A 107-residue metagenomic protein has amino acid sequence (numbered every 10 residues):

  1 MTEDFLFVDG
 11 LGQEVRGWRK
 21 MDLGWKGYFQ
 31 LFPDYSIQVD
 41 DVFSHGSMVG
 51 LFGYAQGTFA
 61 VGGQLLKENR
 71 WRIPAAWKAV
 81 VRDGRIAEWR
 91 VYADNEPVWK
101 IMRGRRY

Functional and structural regions predicted by a protein language model:
T2-G46, Y54: A solvent-exposed, acidic/Ser-Thr-rich amphipathic alpha-helical stretch
F7, L51, E88-W89: Short hydrophobic/aromatic-rich beta-strand segments that constitute the beta-sheet cores of beta-sandwich/beta-barrel
V8, W77, Y92: Conserved residues at the C-terminal ends of beta-strands
R16, F59-V61, N95-W99: A short local loop/turn or secondary-structure capping micro-motif enriched for an aromatic residue
V42-V49, V80-A87: A short, structured loop/turn motif at beta-sheet edges
G53-A55, V91-Y92: Short, well-ordered beta-to-alpha junction loops that form the rim of enzyme active sites and present histidine/acidic
Y54-R82: Exposed beta-sheet edge and beta->alpha loop/turn motif
E88-Y107: Low-complexity, intrinsically disordered terminal/linker segments enriched in charged and Gly/Pro repeats
